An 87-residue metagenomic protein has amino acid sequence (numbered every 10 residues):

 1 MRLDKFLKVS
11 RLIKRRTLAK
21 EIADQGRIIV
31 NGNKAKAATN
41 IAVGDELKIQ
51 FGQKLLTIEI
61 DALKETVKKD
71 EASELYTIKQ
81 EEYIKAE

Functional and structural regions predicted by a protein language model:
M1-R11: Extended boundary segments
K5, T17-E21, R27-E87: Strongly charged
